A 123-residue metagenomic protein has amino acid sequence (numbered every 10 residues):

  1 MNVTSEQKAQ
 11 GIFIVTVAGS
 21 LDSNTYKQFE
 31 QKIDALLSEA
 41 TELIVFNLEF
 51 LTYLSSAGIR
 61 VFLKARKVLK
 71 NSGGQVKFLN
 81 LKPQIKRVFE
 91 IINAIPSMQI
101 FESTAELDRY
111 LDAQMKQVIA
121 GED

Functional and structural regions predicted by a protein language model:
M1-S5, K32-I33, S55-S56, D108: Short low-complexity stretches enriched in small and charged residues
M1-T16: Short beta-strand/loop segment at the start of cytosolic alpha/beta domains
V3-T4, L43, D112-A113: Short leucine-rich amphipathic alpha-helices used at interfaces
A9-Q10, E49, A105: Conserved catalytic submotifs in the C-terminal HATPase_c
A18, T104: Residues at the C-termini of beta-strands that transition into short coil/loop
L21-M98: Amphipathic alpha-helical interaction surfaces in cytosolic regulatory modules
A105-D123: A charged, well-structured terminal subsegment
